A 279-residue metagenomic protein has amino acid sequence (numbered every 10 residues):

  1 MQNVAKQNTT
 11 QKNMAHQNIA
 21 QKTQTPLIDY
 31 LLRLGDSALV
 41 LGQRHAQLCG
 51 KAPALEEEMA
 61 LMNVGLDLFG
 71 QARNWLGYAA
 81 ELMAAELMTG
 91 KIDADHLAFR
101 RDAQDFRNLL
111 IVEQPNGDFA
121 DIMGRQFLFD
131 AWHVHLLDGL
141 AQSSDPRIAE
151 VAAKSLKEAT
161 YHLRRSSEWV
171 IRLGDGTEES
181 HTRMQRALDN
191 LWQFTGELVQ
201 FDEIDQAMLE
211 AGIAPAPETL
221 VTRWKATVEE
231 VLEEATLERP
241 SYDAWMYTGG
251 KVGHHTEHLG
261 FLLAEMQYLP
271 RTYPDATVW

Functional and structural regions predicted by a protein language model:
M1-N3, Q7-N13, Q17-N18, K22: Asparagine/serine/threonine-enriched low-complexity, disordered tracts, especially those forming N-linked glycosylation
I19-D29, F99-Q126, G176-T177, L191-A214: Acidic/His metal-coordination segments adjacent to aromatic residues that form catalytic metal sites in metalloenzymes
L27-L31, A52-Q71, I122, R147-A159: Alpha-helical scaffold segments that form or flank carboxylate-/histidine-based iron centers
L41-N63, H133-I148: Helix-loop segments that flank and shape redox-cofactor active sites
G65-R100, S166-I171: Conserved alpha-helical segments that form or flank metal/cofactor-binding pockets of metalloenzymes
L110-R165: Internal, conserved structured core segments that host functional sites
R147-E210: A contiguous pocket-lining binding segment that forms or flanks enzyme active sites
T182-W279: Extended, helix-rich structural scaffolds rather than catalytic motifs
